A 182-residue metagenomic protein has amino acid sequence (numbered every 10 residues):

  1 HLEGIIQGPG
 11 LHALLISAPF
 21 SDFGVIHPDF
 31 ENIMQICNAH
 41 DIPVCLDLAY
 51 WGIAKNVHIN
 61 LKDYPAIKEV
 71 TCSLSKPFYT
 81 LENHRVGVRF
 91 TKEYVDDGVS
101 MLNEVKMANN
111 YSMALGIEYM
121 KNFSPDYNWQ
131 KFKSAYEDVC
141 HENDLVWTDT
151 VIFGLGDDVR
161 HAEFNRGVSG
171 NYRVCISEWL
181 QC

Functional and structural regions predicted by a protein language model:
H1-C182: PLP-dependent class I/II
